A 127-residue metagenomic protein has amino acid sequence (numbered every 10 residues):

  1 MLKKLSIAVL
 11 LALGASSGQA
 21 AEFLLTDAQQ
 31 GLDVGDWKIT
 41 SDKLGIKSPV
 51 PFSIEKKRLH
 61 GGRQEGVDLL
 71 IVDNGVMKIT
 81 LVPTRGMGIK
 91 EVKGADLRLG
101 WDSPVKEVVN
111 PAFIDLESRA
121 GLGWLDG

Functional and structural regions predicted by a protein language model:
M1-K4: Positively charged n-region of N-terminal signal peptides that target proteins for export
S6-G14: Bacterial N-terminal signal peptides
S16-A20: Sec/Tat signal peptide C-region and signal peptidase I cleavage site
A21-G127: Surface-exposed acidic/polar loop and edge beta-strand patches at domain peripheries
